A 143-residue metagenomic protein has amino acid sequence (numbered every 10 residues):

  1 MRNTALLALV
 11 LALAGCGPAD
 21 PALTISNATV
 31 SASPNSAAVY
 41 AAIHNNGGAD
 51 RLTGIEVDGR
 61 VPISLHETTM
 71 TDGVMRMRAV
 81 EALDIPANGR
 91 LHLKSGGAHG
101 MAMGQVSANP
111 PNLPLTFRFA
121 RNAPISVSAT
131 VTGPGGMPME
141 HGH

Functional and structural regions predicted by a protein language model:
M1-T4: Positively charged n-region of N-terminal signal peptides that target proteins for export
L7-V10: Alpha-helical propensity feature that highlights long, continuous alpha-helices across diverse contexts
A12-G15: C-terminal motif of bacterial Sec signal peptides marking the signal peptidase cleavage site
D20-H143: Compact, glycine-rich, soluble single-domain proteins
